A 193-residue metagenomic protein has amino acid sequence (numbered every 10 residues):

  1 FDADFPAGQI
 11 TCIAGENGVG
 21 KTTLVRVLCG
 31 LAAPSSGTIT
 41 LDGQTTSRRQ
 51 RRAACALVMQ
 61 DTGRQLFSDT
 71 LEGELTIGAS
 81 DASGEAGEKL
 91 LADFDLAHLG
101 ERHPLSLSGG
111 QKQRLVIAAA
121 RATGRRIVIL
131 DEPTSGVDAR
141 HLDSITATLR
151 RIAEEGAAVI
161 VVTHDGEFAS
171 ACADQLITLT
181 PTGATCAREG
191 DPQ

Functional and structural regions predicted by a protein language model:
A14-E16: The feature captures the beta-strand-to-loop junction immediately N-terminal to the Walker
C29: Helix-to-loop junction immediately C-terminal to a conserved catalytic motif
G37-A53: Conserved ABC transporter NBD signature motif
G84-L99: Conserved ABC ATPase "signature" region
H103-L107, Q111: Conserved ABC ATPase signature
A120-A122: ABC ATPase C-loop
V128-D131: Catalytic Walker B motif of ABC-type/P-loop ATPase nucleotide-binding domains
D138: ABC-family nucleotide-binding domains
